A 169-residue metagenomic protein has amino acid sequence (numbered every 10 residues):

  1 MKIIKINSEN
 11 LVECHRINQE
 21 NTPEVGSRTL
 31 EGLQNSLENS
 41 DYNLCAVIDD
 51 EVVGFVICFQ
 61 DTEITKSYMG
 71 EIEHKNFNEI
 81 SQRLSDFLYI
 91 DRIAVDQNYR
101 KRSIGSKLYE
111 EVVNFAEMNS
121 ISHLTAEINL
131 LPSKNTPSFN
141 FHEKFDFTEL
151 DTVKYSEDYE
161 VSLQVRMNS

Functional and structural regions predicted by a protein language model:
M1, D50-F55, L88: Glycine-rich phosphate/pyrophosphate-binding loop shared by adenosine-nucleotide-utilizing enzymes
M1-C14: A short beta-loop-alpha structural element at the N-terminal edge of CoA-dependent acyl/N-acetyltransferase catalytic
P23-D49, I57: Active-site rim helix/loop that mediates acceptor-substrate recognition in acyltransferases
D41-C45, F55, R92, V161-L163: Short hydrophobic/aromatic beta-strand element in the GNAT-like acyltransferase core that lines or flanks the acyl-donor
I57-R92: Conserved acyl-donor/pantetheine-binding loop and adjacent beta-alpha core of acyl/acetyltransferases and related
V95, K101-A116, K144: Conserved acetyl-CoA-binding loop-helix of GNAT-fold acetyltransferases
A116-P132: Conserved GNAT acetyl-CoA-binding A-motif
F145, D151-S169: C-terminal "cap" of GNAT-fold acetyltransferases
